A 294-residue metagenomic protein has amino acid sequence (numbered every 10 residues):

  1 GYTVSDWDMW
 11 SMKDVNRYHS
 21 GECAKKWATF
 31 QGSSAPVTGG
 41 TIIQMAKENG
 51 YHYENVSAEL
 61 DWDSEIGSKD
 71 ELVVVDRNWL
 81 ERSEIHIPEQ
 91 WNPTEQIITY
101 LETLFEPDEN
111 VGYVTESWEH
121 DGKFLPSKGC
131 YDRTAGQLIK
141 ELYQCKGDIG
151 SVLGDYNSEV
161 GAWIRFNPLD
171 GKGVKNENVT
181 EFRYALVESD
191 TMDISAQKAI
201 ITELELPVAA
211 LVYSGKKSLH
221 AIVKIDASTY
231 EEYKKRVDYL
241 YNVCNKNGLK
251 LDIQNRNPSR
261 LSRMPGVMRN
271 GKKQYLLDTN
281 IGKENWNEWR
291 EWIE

Functional and structural regions predicted by a protein language model:
G1-R77, E89-W91, E95, P107-E109 (+5 more regions): Modules that initiate DNA replication and primer synthesis
E59-R183, R260, W289-W292: DNA replication initiation on ssDNA origins
I87, L101, L204-E205, N255: Short, structurally constrained coil/turn elements that cap an alpha-helix or connect an alpha-helix to the following
Y100-L104, E205-Y213: Short, glycine- and small/hydrophobic-rich beta-strand elements in well-ordered beta-sheets
A209-K216, D252-N257: Short beta-strand
Q274-W292: Polar, glycine-rich mid-to-C-terminal structural blocks that act as macromolecule-binding/assembly scaffolds
